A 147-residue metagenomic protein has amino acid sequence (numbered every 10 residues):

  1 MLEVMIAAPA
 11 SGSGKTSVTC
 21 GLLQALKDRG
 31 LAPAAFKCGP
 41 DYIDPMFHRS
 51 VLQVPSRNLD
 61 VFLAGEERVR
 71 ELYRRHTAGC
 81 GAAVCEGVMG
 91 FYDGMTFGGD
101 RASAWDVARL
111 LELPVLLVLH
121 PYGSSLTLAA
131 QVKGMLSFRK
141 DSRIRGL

Functional and structural regions predicted by a protein language model:
L2-S13, S17, L23-L111, L119-R143: ATP-dependent carboxylate-amine ligase catalytic core
